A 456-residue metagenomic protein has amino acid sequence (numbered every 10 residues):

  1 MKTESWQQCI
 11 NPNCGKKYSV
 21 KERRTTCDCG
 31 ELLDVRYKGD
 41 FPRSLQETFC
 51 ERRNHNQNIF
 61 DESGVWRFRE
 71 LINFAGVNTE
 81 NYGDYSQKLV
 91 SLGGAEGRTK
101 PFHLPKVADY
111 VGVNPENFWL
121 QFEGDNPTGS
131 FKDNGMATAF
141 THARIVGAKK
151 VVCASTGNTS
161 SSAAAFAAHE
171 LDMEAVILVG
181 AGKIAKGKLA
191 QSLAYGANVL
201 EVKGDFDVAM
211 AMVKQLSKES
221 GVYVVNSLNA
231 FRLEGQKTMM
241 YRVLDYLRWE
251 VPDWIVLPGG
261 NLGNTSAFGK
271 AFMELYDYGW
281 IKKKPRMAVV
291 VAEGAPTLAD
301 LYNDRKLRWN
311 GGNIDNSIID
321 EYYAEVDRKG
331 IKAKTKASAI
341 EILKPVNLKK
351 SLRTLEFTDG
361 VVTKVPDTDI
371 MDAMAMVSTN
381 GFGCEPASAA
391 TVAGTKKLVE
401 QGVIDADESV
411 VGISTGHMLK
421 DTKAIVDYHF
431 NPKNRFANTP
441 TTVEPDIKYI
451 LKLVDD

Functional and structural regions predicted by a protein language model:
T3-L92: N-terminal juxtadomain amphipathic helix that follows a signal peptide/anchor or precedes a small N-terminal auxiliary
R67-G147: Positively charged, low-complexity intrinsically disordered leader regions
D133-T138, K150-E170, A185-G187, L233 (+3 more regions): Short glycine/serine/threonine-rich phosphate/pyrophosphate-binding segments that cradle anionic phosphate groups
A139, A143-A164, D172-G180, V251-N264 (+2 more regions): A short, small-residue-rich loop immediately preceding and capping a beta-strand
S161-G204, V208-Q215, A299-N303, T422-Y428: Active-site-proximal loop->helix
G204-G221, M273-C384, D427-D456: Active-site/ligand-binding loops adjacent to catalytic centers
Q215-G279, M371-A375: Active-site/ligand-binding-proximal alpha/beta "capping" segment
V392-D456: Catalytic phosphate/nucleotide-handling subdomain of diverse soluble enzymes
